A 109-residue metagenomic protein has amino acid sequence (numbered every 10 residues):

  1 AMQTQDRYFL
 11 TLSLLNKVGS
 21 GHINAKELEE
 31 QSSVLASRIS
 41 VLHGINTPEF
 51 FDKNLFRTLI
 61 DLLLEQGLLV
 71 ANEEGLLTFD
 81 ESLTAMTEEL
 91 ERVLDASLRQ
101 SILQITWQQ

Functional and structural regions predicted by a protein language model:
A1-Q109: Membrane-interfacial terminal anchoring regions of lipid-handling membrane enzymes
